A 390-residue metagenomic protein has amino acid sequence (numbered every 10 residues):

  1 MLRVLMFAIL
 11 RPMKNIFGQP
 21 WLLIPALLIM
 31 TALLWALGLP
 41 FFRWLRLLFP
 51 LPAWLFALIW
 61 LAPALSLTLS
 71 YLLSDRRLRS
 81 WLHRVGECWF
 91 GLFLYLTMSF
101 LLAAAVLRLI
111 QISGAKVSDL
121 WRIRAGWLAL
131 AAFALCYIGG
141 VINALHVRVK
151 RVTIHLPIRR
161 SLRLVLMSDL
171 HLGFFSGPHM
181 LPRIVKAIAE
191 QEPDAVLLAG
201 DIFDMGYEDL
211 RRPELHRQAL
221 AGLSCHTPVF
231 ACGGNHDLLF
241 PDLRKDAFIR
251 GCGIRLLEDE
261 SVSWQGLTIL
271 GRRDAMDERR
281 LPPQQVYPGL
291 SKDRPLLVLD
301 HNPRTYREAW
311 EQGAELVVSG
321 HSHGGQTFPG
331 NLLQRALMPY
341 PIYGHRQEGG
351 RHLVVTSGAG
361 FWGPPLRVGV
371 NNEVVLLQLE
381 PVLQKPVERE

Functional and structural regions predicted by a protein language model:
L2-L145, Q384-E388: Non-catalytic terminal accessory segments
R122-I123, F133-P157, F174-H179, R183: Hydrophobic alpha-helical transmembrane segments in integral membrane proteins
T153-E390: Soluble catalytic domains of enzymes that build or remodel membrane lipids, polysaccharides, and related
